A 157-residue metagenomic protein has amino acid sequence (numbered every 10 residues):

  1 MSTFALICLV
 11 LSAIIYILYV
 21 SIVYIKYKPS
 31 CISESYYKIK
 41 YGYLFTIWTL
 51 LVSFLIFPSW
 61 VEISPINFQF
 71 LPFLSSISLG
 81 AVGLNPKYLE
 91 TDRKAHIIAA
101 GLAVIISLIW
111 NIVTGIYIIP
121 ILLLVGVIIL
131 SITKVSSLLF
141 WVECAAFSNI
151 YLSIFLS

Functional and structural regions predicted by a protein language model:
M1-A5, S59-F68, W110-I118, S157: Helix-coil boundary and interhelical linker segments in multi-pass alpha-helical membrane proteins
M1-V61: N-terminal topogenic module of multi-pass integral membrane proteins
L6-A13, T46-T49, S53, Q69-S76 (+4 more regions): Residues within membrane-spanning alpha-helices of integral membrane proteins, especially the hydrophobic core/packing
L44, I98-I112, E143-S157: Small-residue-rich segments of transmembrane alpha-helices in multi-pass membrane proteins, especially helix faces
F57, G80, L152-F155: Hydrophobic residues within the alpha-helical transmembrane core of Major Facilitator Superfamily
W60-S64, L84-E90, V113, I129-V135: Juxtamembrane "helix-exit" motif on the non-cytosolic side of transmembrane helices
Q69-L122: Membrane-proximal helix-loop-helix units in multi-pass membrane proteins
G115-S157: Terminal transmembrane helical module of multi-pass membrane proteins
